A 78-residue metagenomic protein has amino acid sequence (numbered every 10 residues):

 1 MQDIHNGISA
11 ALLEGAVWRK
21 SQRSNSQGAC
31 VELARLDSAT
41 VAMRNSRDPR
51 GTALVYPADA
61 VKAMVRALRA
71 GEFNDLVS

Functional and structural regions predicted by a protein language model:
Q2-V31: N-terminal first-folded block
G7-A16, R50-T52, R66-S78: Post-signal peptide N-terminal regions of Sec-secreted extracellular proteins
S21-D59, A63-R66, S78: A short, structured beta-strand/loop element
